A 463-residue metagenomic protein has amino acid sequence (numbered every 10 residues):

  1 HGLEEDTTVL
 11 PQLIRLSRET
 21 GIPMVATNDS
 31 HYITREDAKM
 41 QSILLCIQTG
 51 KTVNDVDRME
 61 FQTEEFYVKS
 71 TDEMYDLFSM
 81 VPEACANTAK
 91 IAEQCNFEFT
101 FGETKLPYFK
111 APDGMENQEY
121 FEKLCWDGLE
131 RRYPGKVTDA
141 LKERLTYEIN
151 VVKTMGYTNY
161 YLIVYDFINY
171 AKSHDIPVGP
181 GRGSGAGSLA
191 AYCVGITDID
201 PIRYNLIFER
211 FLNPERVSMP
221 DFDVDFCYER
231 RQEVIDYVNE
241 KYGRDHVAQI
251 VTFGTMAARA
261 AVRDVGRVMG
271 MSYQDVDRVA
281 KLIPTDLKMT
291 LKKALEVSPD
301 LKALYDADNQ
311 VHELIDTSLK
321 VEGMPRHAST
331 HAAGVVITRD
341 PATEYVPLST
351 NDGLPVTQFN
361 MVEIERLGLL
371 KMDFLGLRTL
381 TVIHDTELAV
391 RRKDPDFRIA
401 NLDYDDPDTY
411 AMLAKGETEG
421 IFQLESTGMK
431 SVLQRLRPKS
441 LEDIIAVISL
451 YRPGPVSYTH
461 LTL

Functional and structural regions predicted by a protein language model:
H1-L461: Alpha-helical scaffold/interaction cores of sigma-54-like transcription cofactors and many family A DNA polymerases
